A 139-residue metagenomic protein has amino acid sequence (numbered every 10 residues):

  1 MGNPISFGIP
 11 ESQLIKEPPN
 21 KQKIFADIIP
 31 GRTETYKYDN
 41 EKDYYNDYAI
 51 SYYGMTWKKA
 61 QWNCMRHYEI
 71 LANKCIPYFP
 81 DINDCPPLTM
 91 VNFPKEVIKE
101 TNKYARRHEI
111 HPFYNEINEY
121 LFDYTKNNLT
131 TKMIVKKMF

Functional and structural regions predicted by a protein language model:
M1-Y114, N118-F122, K126-F139: Nucleotide-sugar donor-binding catalytic core of glycosyltransferases
